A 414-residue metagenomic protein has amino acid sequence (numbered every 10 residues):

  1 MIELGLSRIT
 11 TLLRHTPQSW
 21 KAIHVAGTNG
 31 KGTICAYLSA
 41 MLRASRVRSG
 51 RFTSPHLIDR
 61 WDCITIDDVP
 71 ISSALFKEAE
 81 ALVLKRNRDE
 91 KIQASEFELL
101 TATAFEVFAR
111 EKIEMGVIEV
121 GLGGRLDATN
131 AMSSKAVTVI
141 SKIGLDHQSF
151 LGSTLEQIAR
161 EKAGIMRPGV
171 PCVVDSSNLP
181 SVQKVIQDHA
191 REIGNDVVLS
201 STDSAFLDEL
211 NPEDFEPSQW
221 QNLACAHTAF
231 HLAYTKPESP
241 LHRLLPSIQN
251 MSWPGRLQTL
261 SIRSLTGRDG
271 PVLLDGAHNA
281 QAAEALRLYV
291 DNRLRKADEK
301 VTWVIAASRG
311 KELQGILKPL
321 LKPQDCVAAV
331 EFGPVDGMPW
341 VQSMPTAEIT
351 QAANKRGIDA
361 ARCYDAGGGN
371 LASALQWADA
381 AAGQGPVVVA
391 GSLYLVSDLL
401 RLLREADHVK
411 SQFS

Functional and structural regions predicted by a protein language model:
L6, T10-Q18, A44-S133, L151 (+1 more regions): ATP-dependent carboxylate-amine ligase catalytic core
S19, M115-G116, A128-V139, I143-D146 (+2 more regions): Nucleotide phosphate-binding/pyrophosphate-handling subdomain across enzymes that bind or process nucleotide phosphates
K21-H24, T33-R51: A conserved segment at the C-terminal end of the G1
T103-F150, Q183-E216: Extended acidic/charged loop-beta regions that coordinate divalent cations and stabilize anionic phosphate/carboxylate
A159-R167: Membrane-proximal helix-turn-helix segments that form the acceptor-binding/catalytic region of lipid-linked
S177-G194, V198, G267-L273, L317-P386: C-terminal helical cap/extension that packs against the catalytic core of soluble nucleotide-cofactor enzymes
L393-S414: Glycine/aspartate-rich loop-and-adjacent alpha/beta segment that forms the canonical ThDP
